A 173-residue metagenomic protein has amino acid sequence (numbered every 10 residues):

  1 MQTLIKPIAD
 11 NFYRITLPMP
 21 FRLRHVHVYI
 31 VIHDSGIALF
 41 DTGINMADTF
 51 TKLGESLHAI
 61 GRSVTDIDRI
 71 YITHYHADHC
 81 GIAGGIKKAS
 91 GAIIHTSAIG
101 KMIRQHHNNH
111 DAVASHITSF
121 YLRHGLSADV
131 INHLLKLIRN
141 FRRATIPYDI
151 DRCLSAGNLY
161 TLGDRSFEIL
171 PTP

Functional and structural regions predicted by a protein language model:
Q2, H25-H27, A156-N158: Residue-level marker for the onset of beta-strands and adjacent loop->beta junctions in well-ordered domains
I5-I60: Conserved beta-strand hairpin/beta-sheet module of binuclear metal-dependent hydrolase folds, prominently
A9-I15, L137-R143, R165: Short Pro/Gly-enriched beta-strand edge/turn motifs at strand-loop
N11, V31, D41, L53 (+5 more regions): Divalent metal-coordination and catalytic microenvironments
P20-R22, Y75-A77, P173: Short beta->alpha connector loops
I30, A156-P173: Core dinuclear metal-dependent hydrolase active-site scaffold
N45-D48, H58-Y160: Active-site HxH/HxHxD metal-binding segment of metal-dependent hydrolases
